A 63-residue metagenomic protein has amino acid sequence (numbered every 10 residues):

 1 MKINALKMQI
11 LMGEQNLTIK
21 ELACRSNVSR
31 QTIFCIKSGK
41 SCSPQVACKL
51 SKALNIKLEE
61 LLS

Functional and structural regions predicted by a protein language model:
M1-E21: A short, Lys/Arg-rich alpha-helix, primarily the initiator
M8, L22-A23, I33, L61: Conserved hydrophobic/aromatic packing and binding residues within compact polymer-binding modules
G13, C24, K52: Alpha-helical residues within the helix-turn-helix
T18, T32, V46: Ser/Thr-centric signal marking residues that sit in or immediately flank functional binding/regulatory motifs
V28-S41: Recognition helix of helix-turn-helix/homeodomain-like DNA-binding domains that insert into the DNA major groove
G39-K52: Short, basic-rich loop-to-helix N-cap that marks the start of a DNA-contacting helix
N55-S63: Short C-terminal boundary/hinge segments that cap the last helix of small helical domains
